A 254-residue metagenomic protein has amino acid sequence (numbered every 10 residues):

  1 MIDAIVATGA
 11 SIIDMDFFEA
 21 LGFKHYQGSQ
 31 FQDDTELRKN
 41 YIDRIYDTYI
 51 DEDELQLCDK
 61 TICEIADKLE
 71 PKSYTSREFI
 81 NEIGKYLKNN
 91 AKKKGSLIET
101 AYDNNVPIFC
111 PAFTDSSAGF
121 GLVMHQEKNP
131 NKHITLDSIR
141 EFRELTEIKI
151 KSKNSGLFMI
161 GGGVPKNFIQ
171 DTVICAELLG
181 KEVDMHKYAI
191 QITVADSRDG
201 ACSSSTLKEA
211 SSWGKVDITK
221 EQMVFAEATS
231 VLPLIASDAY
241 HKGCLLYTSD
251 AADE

Functional and structural regions predicted by a protein language model:
M1, E19-Q30, Q126, V173-E182 (+1 more regions): A glycine- and small-aliphatic-rich helix-loop capping segment at beta-alpha/alpha-beta transitions that lines
M1-Q56: A generic, well-ordered mixed alpha/beta core segment in the N-terminal half of proteins
S11-M15, S116-S117, D196-D199: Short gly/pro/ser/thr-enriched loop/turn and capping motifs at secondary-structure boundaries
D16-G22, F120-M124, I169-T172, A201-S204: Short acidic, glycine/serine/threonine-rich loops at helix termini
E36-A118: Ligand-binding beta-strand-loop-alpha-helix segment within the catalytic cores of soluble metabolic enzymes
P111-S155, P165: Active-site rim loops that border cofactor/substrate pockets in soluble metabolic enzymes
D184-S204: Short, flexible loop segments at boundaries between secondary-structure elements
Y247-A252: Conserved small/polar residues in nucleotide/adenosyl-binding loops
